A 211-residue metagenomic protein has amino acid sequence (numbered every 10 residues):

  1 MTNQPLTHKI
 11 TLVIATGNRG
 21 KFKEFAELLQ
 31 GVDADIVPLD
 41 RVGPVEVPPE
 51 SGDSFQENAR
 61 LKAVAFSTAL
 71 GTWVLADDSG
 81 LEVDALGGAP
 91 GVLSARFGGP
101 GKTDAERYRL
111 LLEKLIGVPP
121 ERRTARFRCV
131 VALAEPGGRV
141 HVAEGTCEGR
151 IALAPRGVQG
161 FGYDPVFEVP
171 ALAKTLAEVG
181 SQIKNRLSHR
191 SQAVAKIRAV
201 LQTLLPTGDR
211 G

Functional and structural regions predicted by a protein language model:
T2-V13, R19-G211: Anionic-ligand binding patches
